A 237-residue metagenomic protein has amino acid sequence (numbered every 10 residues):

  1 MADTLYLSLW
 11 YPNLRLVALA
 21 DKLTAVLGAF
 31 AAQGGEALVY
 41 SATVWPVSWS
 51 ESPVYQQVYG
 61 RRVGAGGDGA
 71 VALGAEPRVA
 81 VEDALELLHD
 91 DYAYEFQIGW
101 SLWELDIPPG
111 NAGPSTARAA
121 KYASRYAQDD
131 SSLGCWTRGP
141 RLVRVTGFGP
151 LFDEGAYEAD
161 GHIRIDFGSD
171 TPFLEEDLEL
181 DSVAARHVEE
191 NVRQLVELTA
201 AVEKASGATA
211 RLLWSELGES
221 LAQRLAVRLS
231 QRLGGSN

Functional and structural regions predicted by a protein language model:
M1-P53: Short, extreme N-terminal segment that most often corresponds to the first beta-strand
A2-T4, A93-E95, E158-H162: A general secondary-structure signal for short beta-strands and their flanking turns/coil in non-transmembrane regions
T4-Y6, R15, A72, A84-L87 (+2 more regions): Acidic/proline-rich low-complexity IDRs
Y6, G113-P114, F173, E179: Intrinsic low-complexity, intrinsically disordered or marginally ordered coil/linker segments
P12, L16-L19, A70, G74-V81 (+4 more regions): Intrinsic-disorder-associated interaction segments
L23-V26, V81-A84, V192, L229: Generic structural signal of hydrophobic/aromatic residues within well-ordered alpha-helices of folded domains
A32-V143: Short, intrinsically disordered low-complexity segments
R144-N237: Acidic, proline/glycine-rich low-complexity IDRs
